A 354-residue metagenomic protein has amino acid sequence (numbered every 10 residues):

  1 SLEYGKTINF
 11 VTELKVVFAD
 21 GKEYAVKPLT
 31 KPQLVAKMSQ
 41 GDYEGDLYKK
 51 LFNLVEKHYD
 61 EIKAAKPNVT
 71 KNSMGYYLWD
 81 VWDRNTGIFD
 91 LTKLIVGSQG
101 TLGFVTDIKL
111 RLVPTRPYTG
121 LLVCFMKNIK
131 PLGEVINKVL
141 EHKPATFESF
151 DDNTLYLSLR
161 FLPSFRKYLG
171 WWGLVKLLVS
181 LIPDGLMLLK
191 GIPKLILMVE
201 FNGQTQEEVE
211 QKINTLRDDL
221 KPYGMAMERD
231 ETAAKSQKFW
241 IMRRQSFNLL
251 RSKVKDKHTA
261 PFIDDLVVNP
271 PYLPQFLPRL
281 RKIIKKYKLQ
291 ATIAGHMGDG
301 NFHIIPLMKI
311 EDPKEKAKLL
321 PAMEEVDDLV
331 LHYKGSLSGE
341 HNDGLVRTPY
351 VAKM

Functional and structural regions predicted by a protein language model:
S1-E141, E148: FAD-binding subdomain of flavoenzyme oxidoreductases
N85-T86, T92-P321, D327-L329, Y333-S336 (+1 more regions): C-terminal substrate-recognition/cap domain of FAD-linked oxidoreductases
